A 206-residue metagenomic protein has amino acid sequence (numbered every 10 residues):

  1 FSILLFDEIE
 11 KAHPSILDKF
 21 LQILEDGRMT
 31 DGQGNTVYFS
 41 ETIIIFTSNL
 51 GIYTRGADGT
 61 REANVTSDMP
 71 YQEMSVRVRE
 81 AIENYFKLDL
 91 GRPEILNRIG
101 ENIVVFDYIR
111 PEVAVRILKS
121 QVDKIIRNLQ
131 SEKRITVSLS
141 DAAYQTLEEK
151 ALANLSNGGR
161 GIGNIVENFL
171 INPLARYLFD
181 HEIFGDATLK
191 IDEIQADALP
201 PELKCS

Functional and structural regions predicted by a protein language model:
F1-S206: AAA+ P-loop NTPase nucleotide-binding core of proteostasis motors
